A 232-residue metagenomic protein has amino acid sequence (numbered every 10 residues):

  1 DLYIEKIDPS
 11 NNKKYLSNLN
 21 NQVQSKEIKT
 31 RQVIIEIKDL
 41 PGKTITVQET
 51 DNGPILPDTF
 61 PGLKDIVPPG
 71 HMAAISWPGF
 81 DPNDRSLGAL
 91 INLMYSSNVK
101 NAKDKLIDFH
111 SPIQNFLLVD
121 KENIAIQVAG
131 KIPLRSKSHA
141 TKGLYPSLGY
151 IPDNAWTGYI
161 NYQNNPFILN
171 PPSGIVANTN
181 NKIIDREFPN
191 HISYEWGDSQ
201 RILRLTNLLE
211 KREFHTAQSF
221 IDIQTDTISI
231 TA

Functional and structural regions predicted by a protein language model:
D1-A232: Mature extracytoplasmic enzyme cores
